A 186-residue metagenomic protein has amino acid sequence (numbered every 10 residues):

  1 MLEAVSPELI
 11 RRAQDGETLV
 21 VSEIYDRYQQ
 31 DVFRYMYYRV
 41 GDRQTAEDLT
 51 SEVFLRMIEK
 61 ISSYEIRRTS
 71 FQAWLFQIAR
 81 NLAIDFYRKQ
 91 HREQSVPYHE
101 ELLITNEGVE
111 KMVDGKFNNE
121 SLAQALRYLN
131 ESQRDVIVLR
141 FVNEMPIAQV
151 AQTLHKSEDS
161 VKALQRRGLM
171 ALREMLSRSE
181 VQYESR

Functional and structural regions predicted by a protein language model:
M1-D31, R127, E184-R186: N-terminal module of bacterial RNA polymerase sigma factors
L2-A4, E8, R12, G115-K116 (+2 more regions): C-terminal edge and immediately downstream basic/flexible tail or linker adjoining helix-turn-helix-like DNA-binding
L2-E3, E93-N119: Internal acidic/polar
Y25-Q44, K60, L126, M175-R178: Amphipathic, Lys/Arg- and hydrophobic-enriched alpha-helical face
Y28, L164-R167: Residues within the DNA-recognition helix of helix-turn-helix
D48-L55, T69-N81: Structural recognition of an alpha-helix C-terminal capping motif at a helix-to-coil junction
E59-I66, Q77-P97: Arg/Lys-rich amphipathic alpha helix in sigma70-family domain 2
Q124-D135, L139-S160: Helix-turn-helix DNA-binding module
